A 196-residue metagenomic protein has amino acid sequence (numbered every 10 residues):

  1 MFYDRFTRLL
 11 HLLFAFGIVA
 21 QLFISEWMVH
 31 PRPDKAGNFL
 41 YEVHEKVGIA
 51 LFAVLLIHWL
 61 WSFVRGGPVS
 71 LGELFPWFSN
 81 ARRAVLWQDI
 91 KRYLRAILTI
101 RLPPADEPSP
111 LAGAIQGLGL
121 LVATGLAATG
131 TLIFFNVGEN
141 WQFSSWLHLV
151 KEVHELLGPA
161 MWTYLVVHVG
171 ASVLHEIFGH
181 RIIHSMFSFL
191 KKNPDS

Functional and structural regions predicted by a protein language model:
M1-S196: Membrane-embedded alpha-helical bundles that constitute the cytochrome b-like, heme-associated redox core of multi-pass
